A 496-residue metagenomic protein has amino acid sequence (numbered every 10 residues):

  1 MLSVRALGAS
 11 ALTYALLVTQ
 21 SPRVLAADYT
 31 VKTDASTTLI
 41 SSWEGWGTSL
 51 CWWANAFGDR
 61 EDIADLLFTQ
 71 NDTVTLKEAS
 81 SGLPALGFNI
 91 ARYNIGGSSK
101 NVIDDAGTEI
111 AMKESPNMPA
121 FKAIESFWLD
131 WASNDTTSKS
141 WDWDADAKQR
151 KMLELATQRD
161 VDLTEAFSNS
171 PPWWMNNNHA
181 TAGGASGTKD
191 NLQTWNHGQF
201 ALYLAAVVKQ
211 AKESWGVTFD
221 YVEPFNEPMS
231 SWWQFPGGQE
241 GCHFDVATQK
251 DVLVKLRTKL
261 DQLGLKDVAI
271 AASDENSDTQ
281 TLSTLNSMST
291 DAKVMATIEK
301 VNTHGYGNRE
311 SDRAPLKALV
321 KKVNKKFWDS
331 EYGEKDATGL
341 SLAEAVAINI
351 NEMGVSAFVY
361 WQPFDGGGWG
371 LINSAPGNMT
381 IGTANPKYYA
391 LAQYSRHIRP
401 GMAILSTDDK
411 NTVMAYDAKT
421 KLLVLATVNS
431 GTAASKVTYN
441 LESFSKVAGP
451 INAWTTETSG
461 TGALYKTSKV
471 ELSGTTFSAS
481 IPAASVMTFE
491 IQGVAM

Functional and structural regions predicted by a protein language model:
M1-A26: Fungal secretory targeting signals
D28, K32-F219, V254: N-terminal catalytic cores of secreted or lumenal carbohydrate-active enzymes
E44-L50, N89-I95, S99-D104, L163-F167 (+6 more regions): Structural recognition of the beta-strand scaffold that forms the well-ordered cores of secreted hydrolase catalytic
Q199-A206, Q210-T218, P228-K335: Active-site neighborhood of glycoside hydrolase catalytic domains
N324-I398, M402-K410: Aromatic/acidic polysaccharide-binding cleft in carbohydrate-active enzymes
T407-G449, A484, E490: Carbohydrate-binding surface patches
E442-A463: Solvent-exposed beta-hairpin/edge-strand motifs
K469-M496: C-terminal beta-strand-rich structural cap/linker in extracellular carbohydrate-active enzymes
